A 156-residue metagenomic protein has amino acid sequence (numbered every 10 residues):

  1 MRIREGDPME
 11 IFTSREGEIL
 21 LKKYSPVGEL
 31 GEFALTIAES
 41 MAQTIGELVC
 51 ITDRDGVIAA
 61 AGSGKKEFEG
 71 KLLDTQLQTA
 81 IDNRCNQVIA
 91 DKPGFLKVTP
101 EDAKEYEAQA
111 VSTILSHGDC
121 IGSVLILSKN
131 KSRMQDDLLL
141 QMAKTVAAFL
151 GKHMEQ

Functional and structural regions predicted by a protein language model:
M1-R2: Short beta-strand-centered segments at strand-helix junctions
T13-Y24: Short, basic amphipathic alpha-helical segments that act as recognition/interaction helices in nucleic-acid-binding
V27, T36-A103: Structured interaction and signal-relay segments at domain junctions
G28-S40, G70-T79, V88, L125-Q156: Juxtadomain coupling helices with adjacent low-complexity linkers
E107-L115: A short, aliphatic-rich beta-strand micro-motif
I114-V124: Short hydrophobic/glycine-rich mini-motifs in sensory/regulatory modules that couple input to downstream signaling
